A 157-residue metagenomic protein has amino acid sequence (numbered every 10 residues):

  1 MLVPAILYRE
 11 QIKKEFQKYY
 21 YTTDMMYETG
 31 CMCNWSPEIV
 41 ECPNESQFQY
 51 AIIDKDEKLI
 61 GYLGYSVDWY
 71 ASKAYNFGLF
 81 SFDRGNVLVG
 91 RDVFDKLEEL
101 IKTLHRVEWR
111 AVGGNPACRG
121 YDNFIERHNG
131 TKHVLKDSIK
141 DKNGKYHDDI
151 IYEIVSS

Functional and structural regions predicted by a protein language model:
M1-I39: A short, well-structured alpha-helix characteristic of acyl/acetyltransferase catalytic modules
M26-N86: Acetyl-CoA-dependent GNAT
Q47, H147-I151: Short hydrophobic/aromatic beta-strand or adjacent loop that forms the aromatic wall/cage of a ligand/substrate-binding
G85-K102, C118-N123: Conserved acetyl-CoA-binding loop-helix of GNAT-fold acetyltransferases
I101-G114: Conserved GNAT acetyl-CoA-binding A-motif
G113, E126-H147: Conserved catalytic-core motifs of GNAT/GCN5-like acyltransferases
G120-R127, Y152: Conserved active-site tyrosine of GNAT-family acetyltransferases
E153-S157: Short beta-strand-to-coil "C-cap" segments at the C-terminal boundary of structured domains/repeats, marking
